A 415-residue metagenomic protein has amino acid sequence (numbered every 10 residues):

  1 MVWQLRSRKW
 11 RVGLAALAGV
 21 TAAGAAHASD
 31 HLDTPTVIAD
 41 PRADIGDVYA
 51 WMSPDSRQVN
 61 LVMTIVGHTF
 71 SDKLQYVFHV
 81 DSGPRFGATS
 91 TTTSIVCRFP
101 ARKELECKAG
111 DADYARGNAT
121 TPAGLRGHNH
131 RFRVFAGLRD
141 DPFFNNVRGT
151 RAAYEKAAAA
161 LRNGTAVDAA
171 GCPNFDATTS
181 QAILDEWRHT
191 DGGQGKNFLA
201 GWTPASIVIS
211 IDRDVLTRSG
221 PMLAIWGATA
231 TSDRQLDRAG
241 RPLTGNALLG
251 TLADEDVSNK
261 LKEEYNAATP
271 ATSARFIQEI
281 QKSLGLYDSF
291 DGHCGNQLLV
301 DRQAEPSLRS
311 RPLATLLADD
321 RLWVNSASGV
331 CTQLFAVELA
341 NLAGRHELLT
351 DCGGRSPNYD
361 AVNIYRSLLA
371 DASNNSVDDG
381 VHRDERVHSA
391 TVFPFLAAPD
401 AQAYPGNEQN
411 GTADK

Functional and structural regions predicted by a protein language model:
M1-K9: N-terminal secretory signal peptides that target proteins for export/translocation
K9-A15: Sec-dependent signal peptide recognition, specifically the positively charged N-region followed immediately by
A15-A16, A26: Cleavable N-terminal signal peptides
H27-K415: Surface-exposed extracytoplasmic segments
